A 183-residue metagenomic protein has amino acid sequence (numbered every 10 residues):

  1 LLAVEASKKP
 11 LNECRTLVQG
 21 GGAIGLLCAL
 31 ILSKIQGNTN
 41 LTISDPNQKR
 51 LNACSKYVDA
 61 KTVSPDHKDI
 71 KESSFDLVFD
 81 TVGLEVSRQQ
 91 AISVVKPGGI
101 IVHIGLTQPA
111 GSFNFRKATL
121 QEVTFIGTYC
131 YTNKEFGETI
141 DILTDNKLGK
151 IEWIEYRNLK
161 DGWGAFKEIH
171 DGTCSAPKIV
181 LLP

Functional and structural regions predicted by a protein language model:
L1-D66: Mid-domain Rossmann-like dinucleotide-binding core that forms the NAD(H)/NADP(H) cofactor-binding site
L11, G83, K96-P97, C174: Short conserved AdoMet
N12-R15, F75, G98: Phosphate-coordination loops involved in phosphoryl transfer and adenosine-cofactor binding
S44-P46, T81, Y129: N-terminal Rossmann-fold cofactor-binding loop
D69-V78: A short acidic, Gly/Pro-enriched loop at the edge of an enzyme's catalytic core that lines a small-molecule cofactor
V78-F79, V102: N-terminal Rossmann-like NAD(P) cofactor-binding module of classical short-chain dehydrogenase/reductase
E85-D145, L182-P183: Glycine-rich phosphate-binding loop and adjacent beta-alpha segment of Rossmann(oid) nucleotide-cofactor-binding
Q89, N133, G137-P183: C-terminal hydrophobic helical "lid"/dimerization subdomain of Rossmann-like NAD(P)H-dependent oxidoreductases
